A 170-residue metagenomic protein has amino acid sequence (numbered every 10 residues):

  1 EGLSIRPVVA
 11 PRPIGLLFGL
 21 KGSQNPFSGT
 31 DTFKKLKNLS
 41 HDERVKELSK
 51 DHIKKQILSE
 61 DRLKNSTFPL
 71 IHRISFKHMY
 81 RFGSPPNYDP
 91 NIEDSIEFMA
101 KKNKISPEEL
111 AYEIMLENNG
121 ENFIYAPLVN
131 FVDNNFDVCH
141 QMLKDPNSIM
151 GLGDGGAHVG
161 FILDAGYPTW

Functional and structural regions predicted by a protein language model:
E1-W170: Active-site neighborhoods of metal-dependent hydrolases
